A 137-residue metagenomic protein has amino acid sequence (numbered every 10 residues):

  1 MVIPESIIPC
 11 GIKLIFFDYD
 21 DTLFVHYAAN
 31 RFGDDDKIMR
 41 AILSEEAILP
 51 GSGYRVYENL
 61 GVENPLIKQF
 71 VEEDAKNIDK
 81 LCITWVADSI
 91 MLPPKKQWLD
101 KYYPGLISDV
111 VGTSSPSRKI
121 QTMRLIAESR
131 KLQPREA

Functional and structural regions predicted by a protein language model:
M1-I3, K68-Q69, I120-L125: A generic local structural motif
V2, I8-W98, Y102: Alpha-helical substrate-recognition element adjacent to the catalytic core
I7-I8, I42-L43, I107, T122-M123: Generic hydrophobic, helix-prone segments enriched in Leu/Val/Ile
L14, G112-A137: Conserved Lys-Pro-Asp/Glu-containing loop-to-beta segment of HAD-superfamily phosphomonoesterases, centered on
A29, G33-D34, S108-D109, I120-Q121: Generic marker of "main functional regions" within proteins
K101-G112: Structural recognition of alpha->loop->beta junctions
